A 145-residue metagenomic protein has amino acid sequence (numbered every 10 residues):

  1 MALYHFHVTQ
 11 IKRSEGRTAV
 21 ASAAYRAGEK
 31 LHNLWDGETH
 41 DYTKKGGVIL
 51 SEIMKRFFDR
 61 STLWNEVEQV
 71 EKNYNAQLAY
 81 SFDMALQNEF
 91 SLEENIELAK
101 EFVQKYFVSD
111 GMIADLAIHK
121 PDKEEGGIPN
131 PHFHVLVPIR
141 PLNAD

Functional and structural regions predicted by a protein language model:
M1-D145: N-terminal nicking endonuclease/strand-transfer module with a His-rich metal-binding environment and a catalytic Tyr
